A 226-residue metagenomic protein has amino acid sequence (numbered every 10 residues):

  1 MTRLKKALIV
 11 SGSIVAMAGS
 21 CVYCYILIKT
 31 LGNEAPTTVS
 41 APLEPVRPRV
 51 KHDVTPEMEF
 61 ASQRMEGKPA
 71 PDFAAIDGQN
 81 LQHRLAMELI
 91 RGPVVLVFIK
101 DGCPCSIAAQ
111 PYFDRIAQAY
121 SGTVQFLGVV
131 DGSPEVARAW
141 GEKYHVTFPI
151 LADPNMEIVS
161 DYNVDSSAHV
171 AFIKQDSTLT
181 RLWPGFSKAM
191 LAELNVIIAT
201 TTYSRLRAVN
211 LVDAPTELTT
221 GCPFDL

Functional and structural regions predicted by a protein language model:
M1-D72, L226: N-terminal targeting signals for export/organelle localization
P69, G92, D165-S167: Short, small/polar residue-rich loop motifs at catalytic or cofactor-binding pockets
H83-F113: Short active-site neighborhood of thiol/selenol oxidoreductases, capturing the structured segment around
G92, K174-L226: Thiol-/selenol-based redox modules, centered on thioredoxin-like and closely related oxidoreductase domains
I107-Y144, P154-S160, T219, P223-L226: Structural microenvironment flanking redox-active thiols in thiol-disulfide oxidoreductases
E142-D176: Short, internal strand/loop/helix patches that form the active-site neighborhood or redox-interaction surface
